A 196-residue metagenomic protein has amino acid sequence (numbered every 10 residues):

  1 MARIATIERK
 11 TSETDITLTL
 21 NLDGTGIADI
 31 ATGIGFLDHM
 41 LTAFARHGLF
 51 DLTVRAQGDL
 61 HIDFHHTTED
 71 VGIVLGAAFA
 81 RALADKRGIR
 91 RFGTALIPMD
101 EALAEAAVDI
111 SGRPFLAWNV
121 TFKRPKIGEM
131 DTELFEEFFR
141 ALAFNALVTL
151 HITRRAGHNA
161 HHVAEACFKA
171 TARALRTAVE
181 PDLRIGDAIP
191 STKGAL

Functional and structural regions predicted by a protein language model:
M1-L196: Structural preference for solvent-exposed beta-strand-turn elements and adjacent flexible terminal/loop segments within
